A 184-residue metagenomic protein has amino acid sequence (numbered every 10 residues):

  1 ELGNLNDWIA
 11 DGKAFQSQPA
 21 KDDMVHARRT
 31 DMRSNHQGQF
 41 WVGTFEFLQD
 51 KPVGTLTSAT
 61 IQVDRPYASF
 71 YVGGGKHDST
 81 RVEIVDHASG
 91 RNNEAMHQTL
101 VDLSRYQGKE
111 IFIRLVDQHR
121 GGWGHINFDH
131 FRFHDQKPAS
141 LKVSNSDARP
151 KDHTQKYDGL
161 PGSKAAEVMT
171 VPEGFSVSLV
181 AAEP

Functional and structural regions predicted by a protein language model:
L2-W41: Extracellular glycan-recognition surfaces and repeat-rich motifs
G38-A68, M96-L100: Short beta-strands within extracellular/lumenal beta-sheet-rich domains
P52, H119-D135, L141: Extracellular carbohydrate recognition
V63-R65, Y71-R81, R120-W123: Extended, low-complexity, turn-rich repeat/linker tracts enriched in Gly/Pro/Ser/Thr and Asp/Glu that occur
A68, H134-A148: Low-complexity, Pro/Ser/Thr- and charge-rich linker/hinge segments at domain boundaries
E83-I126: Extracellular carbohydrate recognition and processing domains and analogous Trp-centered ligand-binding platforms
V143-P184: Beta-propeller domains with acidic blade repeats across secreted/periplasmic ectodomains and cytosolic WD/CNH propellers
